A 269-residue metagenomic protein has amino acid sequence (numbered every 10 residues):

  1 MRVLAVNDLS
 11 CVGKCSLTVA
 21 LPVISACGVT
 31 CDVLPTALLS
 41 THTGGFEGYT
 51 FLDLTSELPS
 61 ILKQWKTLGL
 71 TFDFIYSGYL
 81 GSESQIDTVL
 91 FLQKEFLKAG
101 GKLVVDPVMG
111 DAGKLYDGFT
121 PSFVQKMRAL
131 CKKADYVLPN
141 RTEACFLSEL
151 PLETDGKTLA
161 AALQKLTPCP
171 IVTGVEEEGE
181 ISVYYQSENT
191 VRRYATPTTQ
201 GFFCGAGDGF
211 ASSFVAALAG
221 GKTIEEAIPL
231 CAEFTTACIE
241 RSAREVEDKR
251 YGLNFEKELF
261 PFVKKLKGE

Functional and structural regions predicted by a protein language model:
R2-V105, M109-D117, E256-F260, K264: Conserved N-terminal subdomain of the carbohydrate kinase-like
V6, C27, W65-L68, E95-A99 (+5 more regions): Change "in soluble alpha/beta enzymes" to "in soluble alpha/beta proteins
S10, A37-L39, G81, M109-D111 (+4 more regions): Glycine-rich beta-alpha junction loops
C11-V12, V191-G205: Short pre-catalytic strand/loop immediately N-terminal to key active-site residues, enriched for Gly-Thr
D117-V191, E225: Conserved phosphate/ATP/ADP-binding segment of small-molecule kinases
F146, Q200-I224, I228: Short, small-residue alpha-helix embedded
E225-E269: Charged C-terminal helix
